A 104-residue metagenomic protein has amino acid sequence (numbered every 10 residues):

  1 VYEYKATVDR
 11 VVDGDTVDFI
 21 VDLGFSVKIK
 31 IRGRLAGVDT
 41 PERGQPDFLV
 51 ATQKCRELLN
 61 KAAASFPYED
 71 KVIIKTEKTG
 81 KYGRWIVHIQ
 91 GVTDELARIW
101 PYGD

Functional and structural regions predicted by a protein language model:
V1-D104: Small beta-barrel nucleic-acid-binding modules, primarily SNase/OB-fold domains and secondarily Tudor-like barrels
